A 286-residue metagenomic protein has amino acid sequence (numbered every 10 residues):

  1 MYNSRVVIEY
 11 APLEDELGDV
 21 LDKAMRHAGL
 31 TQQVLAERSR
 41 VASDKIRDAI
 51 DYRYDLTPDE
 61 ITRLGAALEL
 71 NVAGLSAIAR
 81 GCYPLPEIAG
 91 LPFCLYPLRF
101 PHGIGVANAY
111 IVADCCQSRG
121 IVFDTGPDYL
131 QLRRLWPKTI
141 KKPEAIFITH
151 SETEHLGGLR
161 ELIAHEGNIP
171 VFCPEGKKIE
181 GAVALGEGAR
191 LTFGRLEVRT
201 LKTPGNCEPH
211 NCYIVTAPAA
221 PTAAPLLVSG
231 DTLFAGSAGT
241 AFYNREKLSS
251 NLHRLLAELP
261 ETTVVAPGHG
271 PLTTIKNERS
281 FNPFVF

Functional and structural regions predicted by a protein language model:
M1-A28: A short, Lys/Arg-rich alpha-helix, primarily the initiator
V7, A11, S118, C207-F286: Metallo-beta-lactamase
T31-R38, L64: Short alpha-helical "recognition helix" segments of helix-turn-helix
V41-L56: Recognition helix of helix-turn-helix/homeodomain-like DNA-binding domains that insert into the DNA major groove
D55, P127-R199: Active-site HxH/HxHxD metal-binding segment of metal-dependent hydrolases
D59-G74: DNA major-groove recognition helix of helix-turn-helix/homeodomain DNA-binding modules
E87-K138, Y213-S229, A235-G236: Conserved beta-strand hairpin/beta-sheet module of binuclear metal-dependent hydrolase folds, prominently
I111, R190-T222: Core dinuclear metal-dependent hydrolase active-site scaffold
